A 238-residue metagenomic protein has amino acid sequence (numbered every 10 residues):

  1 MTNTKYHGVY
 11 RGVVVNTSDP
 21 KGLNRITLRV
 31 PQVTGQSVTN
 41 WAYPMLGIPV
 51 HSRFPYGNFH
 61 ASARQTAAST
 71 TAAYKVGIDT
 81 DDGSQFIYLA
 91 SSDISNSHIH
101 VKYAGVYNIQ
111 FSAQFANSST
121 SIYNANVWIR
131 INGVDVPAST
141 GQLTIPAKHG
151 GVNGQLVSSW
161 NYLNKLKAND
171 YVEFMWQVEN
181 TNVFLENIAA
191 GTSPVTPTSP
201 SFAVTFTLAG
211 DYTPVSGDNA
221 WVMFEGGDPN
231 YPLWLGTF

Functional and structural regions predicted by a protein language model:
M1-F54, S112, A209-F238: Exposed beta-strand/loop interface patches that mediate assembly or binding
G8, S95, Y123, L156: Exposed loop/turn and edge beta-strand positions of beta-sandwich/beta-sheet ligand-binding modules
P20, H100-V101, K165, T213: Residue-level "contact hotspot" at macromolecular interaction interfaces
T27-R29, N126-R130, E173: Beta-strand signatures of extracellular beta-sandwich domains
S52-T120, I131, T140-Q142, P146-A147 (+1 more regions): Terminal (often C-terminal
V106, N169-Y171, N219: Residue-level marker of beta-strand positions
V127, I131, D135-K167: Glycine-rich strand-loop-strand elements at beta-sheet edges
M175-N182: Short beta-strand-plus-loop segments that form exposed binding edges in beta-rich domains
